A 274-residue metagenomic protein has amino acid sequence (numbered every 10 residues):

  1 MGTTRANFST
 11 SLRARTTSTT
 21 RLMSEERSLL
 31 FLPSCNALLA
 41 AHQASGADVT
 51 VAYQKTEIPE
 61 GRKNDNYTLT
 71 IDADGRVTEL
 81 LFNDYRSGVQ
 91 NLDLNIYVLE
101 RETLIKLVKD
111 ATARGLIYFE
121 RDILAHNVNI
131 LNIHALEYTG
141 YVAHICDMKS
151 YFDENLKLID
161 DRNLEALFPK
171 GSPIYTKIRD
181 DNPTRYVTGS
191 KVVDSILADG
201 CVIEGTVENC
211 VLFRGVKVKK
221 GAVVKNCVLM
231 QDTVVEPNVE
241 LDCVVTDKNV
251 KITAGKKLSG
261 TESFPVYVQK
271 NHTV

Functional and structural regions predicted by a protein language model:
M1-L156, V268-Q269: Unchanged
E102, D110-V274: Left-handed beta-helix
